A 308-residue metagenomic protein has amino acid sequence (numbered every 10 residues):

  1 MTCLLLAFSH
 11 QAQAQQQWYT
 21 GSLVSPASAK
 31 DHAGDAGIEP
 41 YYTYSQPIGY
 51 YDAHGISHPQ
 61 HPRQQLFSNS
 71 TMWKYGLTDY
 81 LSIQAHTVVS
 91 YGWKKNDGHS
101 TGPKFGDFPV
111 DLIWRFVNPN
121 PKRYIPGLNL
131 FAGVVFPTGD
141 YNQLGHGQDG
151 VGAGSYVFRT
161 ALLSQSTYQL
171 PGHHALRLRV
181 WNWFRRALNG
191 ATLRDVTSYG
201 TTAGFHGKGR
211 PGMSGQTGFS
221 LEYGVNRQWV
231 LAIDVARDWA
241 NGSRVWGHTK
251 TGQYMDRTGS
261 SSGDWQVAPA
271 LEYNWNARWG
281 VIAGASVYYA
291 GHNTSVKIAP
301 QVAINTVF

Functional and structural regions predicted by a protein language model:
A12-G49, N120-L128, G172: Outer-membrane beta-barrel biogenesis signature
A27-G34, Y80, V117-G127, Q169-L176 (+3 more regions): Short loop/turn motifs that connect adjacent beta-strands in outer-membrane beta-barrel proteins
A33-Q46, D149-T251: Detector for outer-membrane/organellar transmembrane beta-barrel domains, recognizing the amphipathic beta-strand
I38-Y42, T71-Y75, V110-W114, A132 (+7 more regions): Residues on the lipid-exposed face of transmembrane beta-strands in outer-membrane beta-barrel proteins
Y42-I48, T87-W93, F116, V134-D140 (+5 more regions): Transmembrane beta-strands of outer-membrane beta-barrel pores
T43-S68, G98, Q148-G150: Surface-exposed strand-loop-strand hairpins of Gram-negative outer-membrane beta-barrel proteins
G49-P59, A203-F308: Outer membrane beta-barrel transmembrane domains
Q65-N69, T101-V110, P126, G152-F158 (+3 more regions): Residues that define the transmembrane beta-barrel architecture of outer-membrane proteins
